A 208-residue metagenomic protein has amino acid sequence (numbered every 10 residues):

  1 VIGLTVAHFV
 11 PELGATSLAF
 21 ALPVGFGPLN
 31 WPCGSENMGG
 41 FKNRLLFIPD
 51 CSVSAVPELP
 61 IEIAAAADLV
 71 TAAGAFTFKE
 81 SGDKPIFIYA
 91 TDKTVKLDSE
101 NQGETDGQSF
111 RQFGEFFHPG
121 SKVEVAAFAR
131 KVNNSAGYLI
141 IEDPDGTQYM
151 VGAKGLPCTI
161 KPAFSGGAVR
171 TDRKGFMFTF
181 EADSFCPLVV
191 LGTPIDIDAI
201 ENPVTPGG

Functional and structural regions predicted by a protein language model:
V1-A21, G192-G208: Intrinsically disordered, low-complexity terminal/linker regions enriched in Pro/Ser/Gly and acidic residues
F9, A15, F20-F113, L156-T171: Solvent-exposed edge beta-strands and adjacent loop segments that serve as assembly or binding interfaces
E104-V123, D172-C186: Oligomerization/assembly interface segments of phage tail-like spikes and tubes
H118, I141-D143, A153, A182: Hydrophobic side chains in beta-strands
V123-R130, V189-L191: Short, conserved charged micro-motifs
A129-V151: Short, acidic/charged, Gly/Pro-enriched secondary-structure junctions
L156-G208: Mixed-charge, glycine-accented linear interaction segment located at domain edges/termini
